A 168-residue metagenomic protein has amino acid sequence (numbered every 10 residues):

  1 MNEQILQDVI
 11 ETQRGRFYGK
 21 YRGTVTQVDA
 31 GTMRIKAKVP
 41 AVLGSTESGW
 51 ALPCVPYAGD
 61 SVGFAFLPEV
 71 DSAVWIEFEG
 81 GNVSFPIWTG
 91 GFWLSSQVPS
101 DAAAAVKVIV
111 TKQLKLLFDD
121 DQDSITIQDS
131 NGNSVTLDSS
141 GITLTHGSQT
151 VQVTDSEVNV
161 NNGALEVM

Functional and structural regions predicted by a protein language model:
M1-T150: Hydrophobic packing positions characteristic of elongated beta-solenoid/beta-helix-type spike/fiber shafts
T145-G147, Q152-G163: Mixed-charge, glycine-accented linear interaction segment located at domain edges/termini
